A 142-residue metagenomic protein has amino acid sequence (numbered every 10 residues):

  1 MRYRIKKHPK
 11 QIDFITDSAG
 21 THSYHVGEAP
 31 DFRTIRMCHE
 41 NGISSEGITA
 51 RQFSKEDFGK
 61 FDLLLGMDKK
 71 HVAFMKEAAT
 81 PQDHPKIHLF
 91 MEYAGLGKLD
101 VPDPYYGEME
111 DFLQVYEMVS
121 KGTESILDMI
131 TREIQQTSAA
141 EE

Functional and structural regions predicted by a protein language model:
M1-E142: Short polar/charged helix/loop
